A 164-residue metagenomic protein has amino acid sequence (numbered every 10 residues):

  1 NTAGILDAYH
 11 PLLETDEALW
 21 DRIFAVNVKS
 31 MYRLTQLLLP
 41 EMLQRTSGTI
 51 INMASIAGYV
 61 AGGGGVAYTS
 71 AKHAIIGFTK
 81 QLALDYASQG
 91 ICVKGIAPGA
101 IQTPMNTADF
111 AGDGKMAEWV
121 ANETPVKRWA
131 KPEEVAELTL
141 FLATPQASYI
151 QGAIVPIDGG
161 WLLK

Functional and structural regions predicted by a protein language model:
L6-Y9, V60, L140, Q151-K164: Short C-terminal tail/terminal secondary-structure segment of NAD(P)H-dependent dehydrogenase/reductase domains
H10-L12, L19-D21, M116, V120: Substrate-binding pocket helix/loop in short-chain dehydrogenase/reductase
L13-Y32, S47, I51, I75 (+1 more regions): Catalytic Tyr-X3-Lys loop
T35, A71, T79: Active-site helix of classical SDR
P40, L84-D85, S148: Alpha-helical segment proximal to the catalytic Tyr-Lys
S55: Residue(s) in the substrate-gating loop at a strand-loop-helix junction that position the organic substrate next
A87, C92, I150-G152: Short, small/polar-rich loop/turn modules that mediate ligand/substrate recognition or access, typified
G95-P98, K115-Q146, I150, I157-G159: C-terminal helical subdomain
